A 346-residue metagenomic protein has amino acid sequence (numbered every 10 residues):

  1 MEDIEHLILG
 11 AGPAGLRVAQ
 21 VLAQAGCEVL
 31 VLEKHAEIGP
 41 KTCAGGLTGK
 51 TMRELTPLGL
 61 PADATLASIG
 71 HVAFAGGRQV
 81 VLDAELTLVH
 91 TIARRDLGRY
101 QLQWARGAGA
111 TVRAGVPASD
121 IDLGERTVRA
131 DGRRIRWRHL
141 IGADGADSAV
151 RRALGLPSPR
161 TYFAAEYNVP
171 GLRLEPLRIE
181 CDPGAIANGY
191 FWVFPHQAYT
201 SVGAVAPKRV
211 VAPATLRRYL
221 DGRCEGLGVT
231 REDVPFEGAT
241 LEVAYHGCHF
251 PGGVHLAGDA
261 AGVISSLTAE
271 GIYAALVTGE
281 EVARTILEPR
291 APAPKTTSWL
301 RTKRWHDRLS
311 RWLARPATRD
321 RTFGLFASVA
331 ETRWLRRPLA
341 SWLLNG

Functional and structural regions predicted by a protein language model:
M1-A14: Beta1/beta-strand and adjacent pyrophosphate-binding region of the FAD-binding site in flavoprotein oxidoreductases
L7, Q20-C43: Glycine-rich FAD pyrophosphate-binding loop
G12-P13, E37, G145: Residue-level detector of alpha-helix initiation sites
G49-Y100: A conserved beta-strand/loop capping segment in the N-terminal third of enzymes that catalyze redox or closely related
W104-T230, H246, G262: Predominantly flavin-linked oxidoreductase catalytic cores and closely associated redox partners
D120, V210-I286: FAD/FMN-dependent oxidoreductases across multiple families
H246, R284-R321: Active-site-proximal substrate-binding core of FAD-dependent oxidoreductases
L309-G346: C-terminal auxiliary extensions adjacent to catalytic cores
